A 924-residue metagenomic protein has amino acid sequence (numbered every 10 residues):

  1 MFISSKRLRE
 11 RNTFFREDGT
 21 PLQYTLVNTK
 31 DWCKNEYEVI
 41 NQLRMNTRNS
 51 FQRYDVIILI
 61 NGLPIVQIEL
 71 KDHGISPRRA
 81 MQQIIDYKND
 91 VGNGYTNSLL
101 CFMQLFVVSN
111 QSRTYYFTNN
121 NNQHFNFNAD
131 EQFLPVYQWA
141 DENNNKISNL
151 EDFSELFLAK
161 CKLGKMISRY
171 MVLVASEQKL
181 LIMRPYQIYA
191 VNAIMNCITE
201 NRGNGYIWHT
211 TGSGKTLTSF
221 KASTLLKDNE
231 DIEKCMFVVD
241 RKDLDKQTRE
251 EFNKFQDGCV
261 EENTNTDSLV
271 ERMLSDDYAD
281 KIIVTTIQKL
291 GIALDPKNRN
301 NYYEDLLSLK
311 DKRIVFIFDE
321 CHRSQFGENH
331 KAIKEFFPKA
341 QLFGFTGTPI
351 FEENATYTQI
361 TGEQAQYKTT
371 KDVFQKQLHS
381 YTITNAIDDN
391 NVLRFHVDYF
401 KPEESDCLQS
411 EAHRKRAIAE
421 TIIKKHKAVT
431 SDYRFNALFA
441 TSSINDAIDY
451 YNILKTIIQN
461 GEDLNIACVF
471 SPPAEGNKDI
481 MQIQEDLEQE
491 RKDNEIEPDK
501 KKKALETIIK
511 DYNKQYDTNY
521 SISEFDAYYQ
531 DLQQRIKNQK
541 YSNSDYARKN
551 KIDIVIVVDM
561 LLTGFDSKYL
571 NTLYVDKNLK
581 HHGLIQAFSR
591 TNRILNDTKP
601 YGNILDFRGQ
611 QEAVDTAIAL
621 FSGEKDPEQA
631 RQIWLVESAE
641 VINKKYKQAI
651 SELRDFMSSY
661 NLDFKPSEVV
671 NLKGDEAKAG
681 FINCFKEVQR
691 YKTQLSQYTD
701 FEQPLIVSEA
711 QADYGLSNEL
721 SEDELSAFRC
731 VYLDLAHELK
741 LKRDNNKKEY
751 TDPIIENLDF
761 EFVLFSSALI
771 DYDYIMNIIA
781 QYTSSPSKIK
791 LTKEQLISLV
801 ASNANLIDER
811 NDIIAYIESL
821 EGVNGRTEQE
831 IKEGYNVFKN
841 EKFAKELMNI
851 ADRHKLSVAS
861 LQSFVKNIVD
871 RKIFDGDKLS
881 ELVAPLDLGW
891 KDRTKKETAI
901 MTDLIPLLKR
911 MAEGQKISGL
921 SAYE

Functional and structural regions predicted by a protein language model:
M1-K234, D243, Q247-C259, Y278-A279 (+2 more regions): ATP-dependent helicase/translocase motor core
L43, S213, V239-K242, N263-R272 (+5 more regions): Conserved helicase motor
I60, T199-G203, S275-A279, P296-I314 (+3 more regions): Short basic/glycine-enriched coil/helix segment immediately N-terminal to the Walker B
P77-A80, D86-Y87, T118-N119, F125-N128 (+3 more regions): Signature of the SF2 helicase/ATPase Hel1-core->accessory helical subdomain module
G203, D228, E233, K246 (+6 more regions): Catalytic cores and motor modules of nucleic-acid processing enzymes
K254-R299: Inter-Walker segment of RecA-like/P-loop motor cores
A279-A293, R548-T563: Conserved two-lobed SF2 helicase motor
K281, C407-V557: Conserved C-terminal RecA-like helicase domain
